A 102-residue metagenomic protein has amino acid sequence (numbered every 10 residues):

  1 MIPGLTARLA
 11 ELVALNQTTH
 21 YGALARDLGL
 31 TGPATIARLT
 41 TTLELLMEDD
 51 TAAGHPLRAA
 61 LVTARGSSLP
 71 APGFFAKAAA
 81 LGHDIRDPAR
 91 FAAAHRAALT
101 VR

Functional and structural regions predicted by a protein language model:
P3-V13, Q17-R102: Nucleic acid-binding interface residues in structured DNA/RNA-binding domains, emphasizing the DNA-engaging scaffolds
